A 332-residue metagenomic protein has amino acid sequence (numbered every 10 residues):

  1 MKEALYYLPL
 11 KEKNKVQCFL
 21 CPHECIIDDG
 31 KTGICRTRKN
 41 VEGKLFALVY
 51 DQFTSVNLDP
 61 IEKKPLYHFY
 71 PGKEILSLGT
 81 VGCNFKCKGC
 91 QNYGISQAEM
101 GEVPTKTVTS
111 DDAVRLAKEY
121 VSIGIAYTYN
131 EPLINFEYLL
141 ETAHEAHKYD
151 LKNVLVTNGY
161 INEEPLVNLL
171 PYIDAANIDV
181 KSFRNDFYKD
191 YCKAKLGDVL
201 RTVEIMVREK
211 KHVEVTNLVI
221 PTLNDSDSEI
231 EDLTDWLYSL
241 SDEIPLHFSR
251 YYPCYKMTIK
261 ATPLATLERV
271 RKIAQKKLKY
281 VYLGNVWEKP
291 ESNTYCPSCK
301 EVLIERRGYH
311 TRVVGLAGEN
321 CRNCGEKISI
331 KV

Functional and structural regions predicted by a protein language model:
M1-C18, P22-T80, Y93-Q97, Y120 (+2 more regions): N-terminal [4Fe-4S]-dependent radical SAM core
M1-D29, T222-V332: Auxiliary Fe-S-binding modules of radical SAM enzymes
F19, V81, F85-K88, H144 (+1 more regions): Core alpha-helical elements of the protein kinase catalytic domain, predominantly the helix directly N-terminal
K31, C83, R184: A generic "binding-loop/recognition-motif" signal
I34-K44, L48-V56, M100-D111, H310-R322: Short cysteine/histidine-rich metal-coordination sites, predominantly Zn2+-binding motifs
I75-S77, V81, F85-Y120: Glycine-rich active-site/cofactor-binding loop and its immediate structural neighborhood
T107-P263, V270: Conserved AdoMet/S-adenosylmethionine-binding subsite of the radical SAM
